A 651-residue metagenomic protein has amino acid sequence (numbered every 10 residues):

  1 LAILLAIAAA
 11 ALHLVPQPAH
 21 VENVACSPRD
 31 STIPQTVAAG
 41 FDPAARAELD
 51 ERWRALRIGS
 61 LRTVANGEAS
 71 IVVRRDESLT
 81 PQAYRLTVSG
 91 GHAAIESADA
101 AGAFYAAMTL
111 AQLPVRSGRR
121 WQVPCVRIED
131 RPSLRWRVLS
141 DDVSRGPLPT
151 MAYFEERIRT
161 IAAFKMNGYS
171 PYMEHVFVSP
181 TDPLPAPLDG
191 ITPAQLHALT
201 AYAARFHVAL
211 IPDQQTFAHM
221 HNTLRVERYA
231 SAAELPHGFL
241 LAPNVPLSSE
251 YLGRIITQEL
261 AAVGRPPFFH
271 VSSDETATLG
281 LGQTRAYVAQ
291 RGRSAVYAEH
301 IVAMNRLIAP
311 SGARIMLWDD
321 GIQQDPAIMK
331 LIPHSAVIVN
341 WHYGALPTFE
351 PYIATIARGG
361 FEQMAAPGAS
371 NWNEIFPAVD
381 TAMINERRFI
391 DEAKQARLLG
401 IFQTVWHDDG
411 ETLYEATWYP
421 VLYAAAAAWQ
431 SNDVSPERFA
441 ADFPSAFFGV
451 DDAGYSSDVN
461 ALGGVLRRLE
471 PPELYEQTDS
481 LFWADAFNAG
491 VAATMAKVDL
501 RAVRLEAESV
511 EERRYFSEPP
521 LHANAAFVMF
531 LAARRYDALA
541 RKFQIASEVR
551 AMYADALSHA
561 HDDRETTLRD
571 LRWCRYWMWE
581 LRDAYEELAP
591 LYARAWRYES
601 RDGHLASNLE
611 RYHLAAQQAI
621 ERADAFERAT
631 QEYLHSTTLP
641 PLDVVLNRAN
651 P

Functional and structural regions predicted by a protein language model:
A2-A11: Hydrophobic h-region of N-terminal signal peptides that target proteins for export in Gram-negative bacteria
A10-W136, R388, E411: Contiguous, structured surface segment used for ligand recognition
L14-D30, A198-A201, H207, S249-A261 (+2 more regions): Substrate-binding groove of N-acetylhexosamine-processing glycoside hydrolases
V37, F41, A45, A98 (+9 more regions): Catalytic cores of large soluble enzymes that bind and process phosphate-bearing ligands
R62-T63, P212, L317, A365: A structural preference for short, hydrophobic beta-strand core positions in alpha/beta folds
A100-G102, S144-G146, H175-V178, T216-H219 (+5 more regions): Solvent-exposed loop/turn segments at secondary-structure junctions within structured extracellular/periplasmic domains
V126-S144, M364-N373: N-terminal small/glycine-rich loop or linker at the start of catalytic domains across soluble metabolic enzymes
R135-D319, M329-L331, V337, A393: Substrate-binding cleft of carbohydrate-active enzyme catalytic domains
